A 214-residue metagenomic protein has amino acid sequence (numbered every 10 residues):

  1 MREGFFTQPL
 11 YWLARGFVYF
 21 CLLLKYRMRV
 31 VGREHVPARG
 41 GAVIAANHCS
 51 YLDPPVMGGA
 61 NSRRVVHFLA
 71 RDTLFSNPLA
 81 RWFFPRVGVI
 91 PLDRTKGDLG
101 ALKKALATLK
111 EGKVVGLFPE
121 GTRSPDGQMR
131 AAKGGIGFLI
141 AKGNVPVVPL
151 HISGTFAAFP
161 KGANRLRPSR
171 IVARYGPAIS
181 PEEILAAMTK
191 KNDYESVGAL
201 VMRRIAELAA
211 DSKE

Functional and structural regions predicted by a protein language model:
M1-A38, N77-V87: A transmembrane-helix-recognition feature enriched in membrane-embedded lipid enzymes and envelope glyco-/phospholipid
M1-L10, G100-E214: Non-catalytic C-terminal accessory region of glycerolipid acyltransferases and related lyso-lipid remodeling enzymes
A14, V18, P54, H67 (+4 more regions): A general structural signal for well-ordered alpha-helical segments in protein cores
F17-V18, R86-P91, P119-R123: Short, basic, glycine/proline-bearing loop/turn elements
L23-L24, V36-K96, K104: Catalytic core of membrane glycerolipid acyltransferases/transacylases, capturing the structured, soluble-facing
E34, G97, S153: Residue-level "edge-of-site" marker
